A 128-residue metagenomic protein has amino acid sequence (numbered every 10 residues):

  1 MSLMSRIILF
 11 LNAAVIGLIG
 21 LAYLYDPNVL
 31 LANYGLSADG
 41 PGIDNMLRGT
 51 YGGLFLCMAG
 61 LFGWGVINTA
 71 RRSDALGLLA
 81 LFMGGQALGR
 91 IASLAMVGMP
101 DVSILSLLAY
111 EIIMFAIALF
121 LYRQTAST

Functional and structural regions predicted by a protein language model:
M1-I16: Cytosolic juxtamembrane helix and N-cap/initiation of the first transmembrane helix
V15-G42: Hydrophobic transmembrane helix segments
L18-I19, F82-I91: Aromatic-anchored segments of alpha-helical transmembrane domains
A38-P41, M99-Y110: Non-cytosolic membrane-interface motifs at loop->transmembrane helix junctions
D44-W64, L81-G85: Core segments of alpha-helical transmembrane spans in multipass integral membrane proteins
G60-D74: Juxtamembrane helix-break-helix junctions at the cytosolic face of small multi-pass alpha-helical membrane proteins
L88-L105, R123: Membrane-helix boundary connector in multi-pass membrane proteins
I113-T128: Membrane-water interface at the C-terminal end of transmembrane alpha helices
